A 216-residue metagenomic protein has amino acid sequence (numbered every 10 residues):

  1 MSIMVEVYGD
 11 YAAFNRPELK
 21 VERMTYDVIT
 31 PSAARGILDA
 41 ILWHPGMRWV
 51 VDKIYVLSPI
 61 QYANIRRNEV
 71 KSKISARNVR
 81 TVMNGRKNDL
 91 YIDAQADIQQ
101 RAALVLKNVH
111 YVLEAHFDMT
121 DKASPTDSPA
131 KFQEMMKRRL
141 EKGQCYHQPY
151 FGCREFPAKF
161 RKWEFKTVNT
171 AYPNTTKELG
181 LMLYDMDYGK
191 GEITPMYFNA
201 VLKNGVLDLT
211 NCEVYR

Functional and structural regions predicted by a protein language model:
M1-I3, P45-M47, D52, K107-L113: Structural beta-strand/beta-sheet cores of well-ordered domains, especially the beta-sheet scaffolds that support
M1-V21: N-terminal, Lys/Arg- and Ser/Thr-rich interaction peptides
V7-Y11, S58, L113-D121: Beta-strand elements of well-folded, non-transmembrane domains
G9-Y11, Y55-V56, V70-K73: A short glycine/small-residue-enriched secondary-structure motif
A13-N15, Y62, D121-A123: Residue-level signal for secondary-structure boundary sites
L19, M24-E69: Glycine/small-residue-rich interface belts in oligomeric ring/scaffold proteins and their assembly partners
E69, V79-R216: Internal, well-folded beta-alpha domain core
